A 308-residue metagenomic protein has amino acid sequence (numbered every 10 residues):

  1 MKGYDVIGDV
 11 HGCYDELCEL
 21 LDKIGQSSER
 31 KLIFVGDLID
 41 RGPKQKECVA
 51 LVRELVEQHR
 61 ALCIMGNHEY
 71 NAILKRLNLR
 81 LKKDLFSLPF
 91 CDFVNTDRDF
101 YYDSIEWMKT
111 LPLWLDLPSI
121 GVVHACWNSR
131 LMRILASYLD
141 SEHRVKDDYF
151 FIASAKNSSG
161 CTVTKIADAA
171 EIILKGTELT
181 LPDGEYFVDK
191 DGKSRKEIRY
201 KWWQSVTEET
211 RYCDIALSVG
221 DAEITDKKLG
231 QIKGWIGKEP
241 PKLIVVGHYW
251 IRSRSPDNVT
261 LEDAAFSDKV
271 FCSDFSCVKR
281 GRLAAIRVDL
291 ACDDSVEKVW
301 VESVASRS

Functional and structural regions predicted by a protein language model:
M1, C13, C18, D22-K23 (+6 more regions): Hydrophobic N-terminal alpha-helices or hydrophobic patches in metabolic proteins across all domains of life
M1-R53, E57, A61: N-terminal active-site segment of His-dependent metallophosphoesterases
G3-H11, I120-C126, F271-S273: Active-site-proximal beta-strand elements of phosphoester/diester hydrolases
V6, L32-F34, C63-I64, G121 (+2 more regions): Residue-level marker for buried hydrophobic side chains located in beta-strands that build the well-ordered beta-sheet
D9, D37, V52, G66-N67 (+5 more regions): Divalent metal-coordination and catalytic microenvironments
H11-D15, D40-P43, H68-L74, L115 (+3 more regions): Active-site environment of divalent metal-dependent phosphoester hydrolases
G42, C48-V49, E54-L181: Active-site neighborhood of divalent metal-dependent phosphoester bond hydrolases
E142-S308: Acidic, His/Gly-rich catalytic cores of divalent-metal-dependent hydrolytic chemistry
